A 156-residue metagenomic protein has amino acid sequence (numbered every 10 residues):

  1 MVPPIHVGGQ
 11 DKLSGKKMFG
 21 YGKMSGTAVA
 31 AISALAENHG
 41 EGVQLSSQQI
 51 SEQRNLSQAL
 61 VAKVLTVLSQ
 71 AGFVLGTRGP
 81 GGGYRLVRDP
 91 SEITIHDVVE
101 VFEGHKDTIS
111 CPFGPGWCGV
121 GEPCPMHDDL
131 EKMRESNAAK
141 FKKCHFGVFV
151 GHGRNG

Functional and structural regions predicted by a protein language model:
G8-I32: Short alpha-helical segments that sit at the start of domains
A31-N38, V101: Short amphipathic alpha-helical elements of helix-turn-helix/winged-helix folds
I32, L65-T66: Short, hydrophobic-biased segments on the C-terminal half of alpha helices that form "recognition helices"
Q44-N55: A short alpha-helical element within helix-turn-helix/winged-helix DNA-binding domains across DNA-binding proteins
E52, S69-Q70: Alpha-helical residues within the helix-turn-helix
A59: Key DNA-contact positions within bacterial/archaeal DNA-binding proteins
A71-V87: Beta-hairpin "wing" of winged helix-turn-helix
V87-G156: Non-DNA-binding regulatory cores of transcription-related proteins, predominantly C-terminal effector-binding
